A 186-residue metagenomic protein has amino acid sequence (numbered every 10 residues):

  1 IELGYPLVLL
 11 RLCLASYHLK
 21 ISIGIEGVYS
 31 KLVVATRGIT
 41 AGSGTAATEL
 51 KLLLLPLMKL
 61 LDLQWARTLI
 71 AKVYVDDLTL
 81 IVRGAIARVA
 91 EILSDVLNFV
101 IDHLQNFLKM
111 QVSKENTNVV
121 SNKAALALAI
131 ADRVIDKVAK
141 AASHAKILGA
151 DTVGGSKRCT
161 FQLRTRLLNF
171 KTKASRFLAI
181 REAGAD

Functional and structural regions predicted by a protein language model:
I1-V75, L80-D95: Conserved polymerase palm-domain catalytic core
P6-S16, I101-V112: A short, conserved beta-to-alpha structural element at the edge of catalytic cores that scaffolds binding
C13, I21, M110-S143: Short, conserved micro-motifs composed of acidic
S22-G24, I81, V120, L148-D151: Residues in well-ordered beta-strands of folded domains
L60, Q64-K72, D136-D186: Basic, alpha-helical interaction scaffolds
T68-K72, D77-T79, K109-Q111, N116-N118 (+1 more regions): Beta-sheet entry/capping signal
L80-A85, S121-A124, G154: Short beta-strand-to-loop capping motifs
V89-L108, V134, R166-R176: Inter-domain linker/hinge segments that demarcate the starts of reverse transcriptase and RNase H-type modules
